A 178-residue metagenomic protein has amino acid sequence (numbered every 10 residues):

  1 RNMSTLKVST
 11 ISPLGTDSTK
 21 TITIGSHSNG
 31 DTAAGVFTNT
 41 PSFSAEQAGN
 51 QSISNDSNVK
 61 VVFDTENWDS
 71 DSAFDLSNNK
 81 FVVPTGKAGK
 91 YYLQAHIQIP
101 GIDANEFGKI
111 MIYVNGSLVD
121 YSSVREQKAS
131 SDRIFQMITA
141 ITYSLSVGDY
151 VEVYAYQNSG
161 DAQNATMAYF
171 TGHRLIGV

Functional and structural regions predicted by a protein language model:
R1-D17, G177-V178: Short, intrinsically disordered N-terminal pre-domain segments
I11, I22-I24, F81, I110-I112 (+1 more regions): Hydrophobic beta-strand residues in large extracellular and virion-surface proteins
S18, I24-N105, V124-A129, A140 (+1 more regions): Terminal (often C-terminal
N105-L118: Short, surface-exposed beta-strand/strand-loop-strand elements in extracellular ectodomains
V114-G116, A155, R174-I176: Residue-level signal for short segments within beta-strands and strand-turn junctions of well-structured beta-sheet
D132-Y150: Short, surface-exposed tryptophan/glycine-enriched loops that mediate extracellular molecular recognition
Y154-D161: Short beta-strand-plus-loop segments that form exposed binding edges in beta-rich domains
